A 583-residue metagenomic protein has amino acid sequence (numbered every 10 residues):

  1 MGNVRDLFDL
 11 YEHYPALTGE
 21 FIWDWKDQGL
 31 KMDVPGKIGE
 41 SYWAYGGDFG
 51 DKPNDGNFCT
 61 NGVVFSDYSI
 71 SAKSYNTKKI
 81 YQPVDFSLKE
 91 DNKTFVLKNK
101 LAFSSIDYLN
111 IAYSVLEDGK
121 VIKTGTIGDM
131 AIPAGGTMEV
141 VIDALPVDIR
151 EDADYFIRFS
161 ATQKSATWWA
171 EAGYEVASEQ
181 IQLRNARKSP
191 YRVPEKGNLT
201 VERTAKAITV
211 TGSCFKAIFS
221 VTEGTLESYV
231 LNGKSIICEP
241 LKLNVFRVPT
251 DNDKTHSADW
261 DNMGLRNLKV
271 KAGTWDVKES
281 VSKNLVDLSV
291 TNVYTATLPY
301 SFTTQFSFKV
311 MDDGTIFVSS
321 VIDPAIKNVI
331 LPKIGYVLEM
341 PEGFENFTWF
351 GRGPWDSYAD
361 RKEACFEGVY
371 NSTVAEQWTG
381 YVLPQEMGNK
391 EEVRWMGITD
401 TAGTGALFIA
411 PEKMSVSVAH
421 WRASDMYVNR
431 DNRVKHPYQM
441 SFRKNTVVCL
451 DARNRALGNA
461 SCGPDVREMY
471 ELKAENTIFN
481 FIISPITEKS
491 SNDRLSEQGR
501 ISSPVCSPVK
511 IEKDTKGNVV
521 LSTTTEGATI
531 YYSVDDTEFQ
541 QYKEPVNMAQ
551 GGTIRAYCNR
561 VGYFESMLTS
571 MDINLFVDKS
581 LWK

Functional and structural regions predicted by a protein language model:
M1-V96, L101-D107, A112-V121: Extended substrate-binding grooves/exosites of carbohydrate-active enzymes
I70-L109, R192-G212, S320, I501-T523: Surface beta-strand/loop "capping" patches
Y108, T137, D152-F156, N476 (+1 more regions): Extracellular Ig-like/FN3 beta-sandwich strand-entry sites
G119-D152: Intrinsically disordered, low-complexity Pro/Gly/Ser/Thr-rich segments with frequent PxxP/GP/PP motifs and embedded
I132-M138, D152, A474, F481 (+1 more regions): Solvent-exposed, conformationally flexible loop/turn segments
D143-D152, T167, I181-R500: Beta-strand/loop-rich accessory regions of lumenal/periplasmic or secreted enzymes, predominantly carbohydrate-active
A161-W169, V561-F564: Short acidic/polar inter-strand loop motif in beta-rich domains
I501-K583: Short, compositionally stereotyped local motifs that mark structural "simplifiers"
